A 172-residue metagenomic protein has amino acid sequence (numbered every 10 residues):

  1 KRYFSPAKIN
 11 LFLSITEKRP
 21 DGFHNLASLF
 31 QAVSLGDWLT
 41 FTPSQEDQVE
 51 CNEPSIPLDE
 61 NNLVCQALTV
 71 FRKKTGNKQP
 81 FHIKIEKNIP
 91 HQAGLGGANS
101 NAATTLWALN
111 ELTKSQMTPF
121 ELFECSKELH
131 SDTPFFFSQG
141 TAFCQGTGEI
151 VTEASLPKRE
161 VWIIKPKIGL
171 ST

Functional and structural regions predicted by a protein language model:
K1-F4, N10-S28, S115-T172: ATP-dependent small-molecule kinase catalytic core of the GHMP/sugar-kinase superfamily and closely related
R2-Q79: N-terminal beta-alpha supersecondary unit
P6-K8, S34-G36, S44-E46, N88-P90 (+3 more regions): A generic structural motif
A27, F81-G94: Short pre-catalytic strand/loop immediately N-terminal to key active-site residues, enriched for Gly-Thr
S55-D59, P90-G97: Short coil/turn segments at secondary-structure boundaries
V64, A93-P119, F135: DPxDG-like acidic metal-binding loop motif
R72-H82, A108-L129: Phosphate-handling active-site elements
